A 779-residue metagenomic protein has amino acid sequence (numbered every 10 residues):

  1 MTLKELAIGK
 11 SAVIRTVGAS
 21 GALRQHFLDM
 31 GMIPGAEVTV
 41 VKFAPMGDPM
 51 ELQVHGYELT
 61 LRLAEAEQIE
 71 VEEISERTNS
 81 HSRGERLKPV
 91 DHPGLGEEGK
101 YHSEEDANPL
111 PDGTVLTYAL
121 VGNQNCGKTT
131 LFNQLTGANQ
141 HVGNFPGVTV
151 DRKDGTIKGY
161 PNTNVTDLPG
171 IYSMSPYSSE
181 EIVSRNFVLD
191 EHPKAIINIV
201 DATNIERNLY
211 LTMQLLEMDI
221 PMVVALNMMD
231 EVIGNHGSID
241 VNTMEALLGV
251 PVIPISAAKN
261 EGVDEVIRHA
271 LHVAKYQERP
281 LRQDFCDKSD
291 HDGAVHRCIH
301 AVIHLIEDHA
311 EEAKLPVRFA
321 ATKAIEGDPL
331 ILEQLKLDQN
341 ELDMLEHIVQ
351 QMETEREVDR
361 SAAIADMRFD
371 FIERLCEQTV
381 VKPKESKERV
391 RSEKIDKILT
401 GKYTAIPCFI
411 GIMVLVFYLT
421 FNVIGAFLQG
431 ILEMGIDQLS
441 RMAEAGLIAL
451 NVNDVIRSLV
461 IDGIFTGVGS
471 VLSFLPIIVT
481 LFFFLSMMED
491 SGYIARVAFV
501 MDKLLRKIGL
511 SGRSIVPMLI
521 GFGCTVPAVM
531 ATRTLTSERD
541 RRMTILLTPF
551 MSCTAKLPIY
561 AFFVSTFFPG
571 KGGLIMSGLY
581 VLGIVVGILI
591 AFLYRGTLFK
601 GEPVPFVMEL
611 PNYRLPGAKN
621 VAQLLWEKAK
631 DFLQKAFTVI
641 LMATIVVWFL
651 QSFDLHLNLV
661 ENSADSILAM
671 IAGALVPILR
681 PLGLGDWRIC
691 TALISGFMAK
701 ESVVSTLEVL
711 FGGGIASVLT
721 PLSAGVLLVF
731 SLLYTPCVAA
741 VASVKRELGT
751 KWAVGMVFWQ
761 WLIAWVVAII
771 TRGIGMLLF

Functional and structural regions predicted by a protein language model:
H92-S173, E191: Conserved G1/Walker A P-loop phosphate-binding module
Y160, R185-V252, I559: Conserved C-terminal guanine-recognition region of P-loop GTPase G domains, centered on the G4
V232-F285: Canonical P-loop GTPase G-domain recognition
Y276, Q283-V452, L659-L668: Extended helical scaffolds that flank P-loop GTPase cores
E355, A362-D366, K382, V423-I464 (+3 more regions): Extended, low-charge hydrophobic alpha-helical regions
C408-L419, L481-S486, V564-T566, L579-L593 (+3 more regions): Hydrophobic core segments of alpha-helical transmembrane domains in multi-pass membrane transport and ion-translocation
M434, Q438-M442, A495-T525, K600-L624 (+1 more regions): Juxtamembrane inter-helical linkers in multi-pass membrane proteins
F550, T554-S577, A739-G749, I770-F779: Transmembrane helix-loop junctions at the membrane interface of multipass transporters and ion channels
